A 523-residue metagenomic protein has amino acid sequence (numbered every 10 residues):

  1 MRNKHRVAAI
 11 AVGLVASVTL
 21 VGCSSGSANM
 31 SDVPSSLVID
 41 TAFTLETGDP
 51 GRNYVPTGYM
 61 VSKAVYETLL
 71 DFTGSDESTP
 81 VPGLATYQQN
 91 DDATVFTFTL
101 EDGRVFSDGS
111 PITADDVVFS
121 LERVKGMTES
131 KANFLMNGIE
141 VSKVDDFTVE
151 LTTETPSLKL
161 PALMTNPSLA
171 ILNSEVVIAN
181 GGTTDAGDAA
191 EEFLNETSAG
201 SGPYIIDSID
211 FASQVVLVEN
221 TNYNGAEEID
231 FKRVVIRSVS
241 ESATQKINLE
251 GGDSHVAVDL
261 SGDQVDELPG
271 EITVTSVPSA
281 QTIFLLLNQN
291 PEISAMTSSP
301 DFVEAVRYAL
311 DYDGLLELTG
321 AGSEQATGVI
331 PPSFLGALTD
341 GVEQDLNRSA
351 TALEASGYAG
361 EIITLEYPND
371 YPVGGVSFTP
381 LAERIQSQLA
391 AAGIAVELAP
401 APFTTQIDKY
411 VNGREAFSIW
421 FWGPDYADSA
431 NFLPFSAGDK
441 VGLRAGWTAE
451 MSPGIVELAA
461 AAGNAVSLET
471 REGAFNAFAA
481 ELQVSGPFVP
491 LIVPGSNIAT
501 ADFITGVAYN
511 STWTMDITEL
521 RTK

Functional and structural regions predicted by a protein language model:
D40-D91, E122, A199-G200: N-terminal lobe/hinge region of extracytoplasmic solute-binding protein
T86-S130, V144, E150-T152, Q245 (+1 more regions): Aromatic- and charge-enriched surface segment that lines or borders ligand/interaction sites
N133-T183: Surface-exposed binding/hinge segments that line and control ligand-binding clefts or catalytic entry sites
S168-A226: Gly/Pro-rich hinge or "lid" segments in bacterial periplasmic/extracellular proteins
D210, Q214, L310-G336, S377-R384 (+1 more regions): Detector for C-terminal structural segments
F211, E354-P424, L468: Ligand/substrate-recognition segments at binding pockets and active sites
T221-E267: Ligand-site clamp/hinge motif
S298-S387, A477: Append "and occasionally in soluble cytosolic enzymes with long acidic Gly/Pro-rich linkers
